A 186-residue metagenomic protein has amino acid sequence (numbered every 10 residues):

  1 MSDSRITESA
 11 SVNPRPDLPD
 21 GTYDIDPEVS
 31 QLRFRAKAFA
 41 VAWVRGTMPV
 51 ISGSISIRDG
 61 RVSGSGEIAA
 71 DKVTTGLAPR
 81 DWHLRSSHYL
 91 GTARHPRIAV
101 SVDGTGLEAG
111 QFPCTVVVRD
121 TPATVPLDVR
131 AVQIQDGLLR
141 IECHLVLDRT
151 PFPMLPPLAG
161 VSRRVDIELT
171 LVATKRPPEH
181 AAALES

Functional and structural regions predicted by a protein language model:
M1-S186: Low-complexity, acidic/polar, glycine-enriched regions of mature
